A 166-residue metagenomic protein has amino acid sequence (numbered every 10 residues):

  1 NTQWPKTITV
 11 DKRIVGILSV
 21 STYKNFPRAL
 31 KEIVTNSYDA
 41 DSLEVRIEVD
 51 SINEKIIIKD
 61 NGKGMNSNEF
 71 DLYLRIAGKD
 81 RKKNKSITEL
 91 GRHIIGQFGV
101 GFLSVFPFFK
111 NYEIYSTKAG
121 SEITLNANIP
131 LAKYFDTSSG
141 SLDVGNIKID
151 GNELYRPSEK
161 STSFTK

Functional and structural regions predicted by a protein language model:
N1-T165: GHKL (Bergerat-fold) ATPase N-terminal catalytic module, capturing the glycine-rich phosphate-binding loop and acidic
